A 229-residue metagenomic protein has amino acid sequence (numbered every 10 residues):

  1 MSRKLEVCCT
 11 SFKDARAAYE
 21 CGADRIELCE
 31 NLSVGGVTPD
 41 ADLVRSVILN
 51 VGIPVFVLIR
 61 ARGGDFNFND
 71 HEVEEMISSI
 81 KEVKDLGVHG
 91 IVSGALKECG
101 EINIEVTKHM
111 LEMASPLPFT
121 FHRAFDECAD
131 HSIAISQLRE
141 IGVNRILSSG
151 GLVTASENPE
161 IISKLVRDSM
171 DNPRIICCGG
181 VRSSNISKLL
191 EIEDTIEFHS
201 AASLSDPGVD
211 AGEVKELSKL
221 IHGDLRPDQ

Functional and structural regions predicted by a protein language model:
R3-V7, I26-L28, V55-I59, I91-S93 (+4 more regions): Hydrophobic faces of well-ordered beta-strands that scaffold small-molecule active sites in alpha/beta enzyme cores
K4-A17, C21-G22, E27-N31, G35-G36: N-terminal beta1-alpha1 ligand-phosphate binding loop
E6-C8, D14-A15, S79, I102-F119 (+2 more regions): A short, hydrophobic/aromatic-rich structural module that often spans a beta strand with its adjoining loop
T10-A17, C21, N67-I80, D126-I141 (+3 more regions): Catalytic cores of alpha/beta
K13, L32-F56, H71-E74, A95-S115 (+4 more regions): Active-site-adjacent beta->alpha loops and helix N-cap segments on the catalytic face of soluble alpha/beta enzymes
I26-V37, E82, L86-E98, V143-S156 (+1 more regions): Glycine-rich phosphate-binding active-site loops on the catalytic face of alpha/beta enzymes
G63, G87, E160, S169-Q229: C-terminal alpha-helical cap/extension of soluble enzyme domains
